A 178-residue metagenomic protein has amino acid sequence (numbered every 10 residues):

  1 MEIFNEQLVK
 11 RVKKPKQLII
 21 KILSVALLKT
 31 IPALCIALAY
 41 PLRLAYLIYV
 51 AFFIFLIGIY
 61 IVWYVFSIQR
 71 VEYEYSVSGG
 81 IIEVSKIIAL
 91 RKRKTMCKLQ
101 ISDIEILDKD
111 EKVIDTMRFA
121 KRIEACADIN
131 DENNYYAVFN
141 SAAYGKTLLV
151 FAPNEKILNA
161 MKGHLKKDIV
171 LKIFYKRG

Functional and structural regions predicted by a protein language model:
M1-I31: N-terminal membrane-targeting/pre-transmembrane regions
M1-K13, E83-C97, Y175-G178: A composition-biased, non-transmembrane "mature-region" signal
R11, G80, I87, I104 (+4 more regions): Generic structural motif
L28, P32, F52-V65: Single-pass alpha-helical transmembrane signal-anchor segments
I36-I57: Hydrophobic alpha-helical transmembrane segments
V62-C97: Conserved beta-hairpin
I87-S141: Non-transmembrane, membrane-adjacent beta-strand/coil modules in membrane-associated proteins and peripheral
K121-G178: A membrane-cytosol interface segment of integral membrane proteins
